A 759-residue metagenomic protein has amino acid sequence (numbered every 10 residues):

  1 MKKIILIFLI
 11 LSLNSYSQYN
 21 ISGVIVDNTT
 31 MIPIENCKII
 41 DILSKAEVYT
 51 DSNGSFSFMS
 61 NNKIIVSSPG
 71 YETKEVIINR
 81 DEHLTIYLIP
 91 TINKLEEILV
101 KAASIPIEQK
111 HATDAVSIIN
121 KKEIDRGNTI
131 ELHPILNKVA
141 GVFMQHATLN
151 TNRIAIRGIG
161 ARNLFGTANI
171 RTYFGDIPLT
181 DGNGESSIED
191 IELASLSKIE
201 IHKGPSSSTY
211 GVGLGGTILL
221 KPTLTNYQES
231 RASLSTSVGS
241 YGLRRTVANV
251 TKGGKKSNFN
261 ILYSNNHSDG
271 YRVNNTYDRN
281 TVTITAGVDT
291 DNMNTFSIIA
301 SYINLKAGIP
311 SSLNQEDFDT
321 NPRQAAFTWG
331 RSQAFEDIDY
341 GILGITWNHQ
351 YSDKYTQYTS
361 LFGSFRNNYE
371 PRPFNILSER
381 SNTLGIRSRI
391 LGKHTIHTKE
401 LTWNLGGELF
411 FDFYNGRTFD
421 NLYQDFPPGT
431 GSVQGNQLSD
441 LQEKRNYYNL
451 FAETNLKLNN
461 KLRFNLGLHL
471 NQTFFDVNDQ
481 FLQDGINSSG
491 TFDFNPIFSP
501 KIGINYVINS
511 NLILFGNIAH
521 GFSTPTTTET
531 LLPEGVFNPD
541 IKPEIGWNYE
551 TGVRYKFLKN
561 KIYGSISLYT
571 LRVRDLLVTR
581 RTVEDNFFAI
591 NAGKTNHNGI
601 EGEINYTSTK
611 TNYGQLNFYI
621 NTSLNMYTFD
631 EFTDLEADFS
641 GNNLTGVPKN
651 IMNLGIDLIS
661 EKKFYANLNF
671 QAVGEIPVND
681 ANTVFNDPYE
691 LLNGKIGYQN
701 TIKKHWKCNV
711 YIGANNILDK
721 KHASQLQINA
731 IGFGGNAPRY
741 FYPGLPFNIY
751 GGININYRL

Functional and structural regions predicted by a protein language model:
V26, K38-I42, S67-Y71, D81-D125 (+1 more regions): Short, acidic, small-residue-rich periplasmic hinge/interaction motif at the N-terminus of Gram-negative outer-membrane
S57, I177-K203: Short acidic/polar hinge/loop motifs at secondary-structure boundaries that mediate gating or recognition
E82-Y87, L132-I135, I154-A155, I170-Y173 (+4 more regions): N-terminal periplasmic accessory domains that precede and gate Gram-negative outer-membrane beta-barrel machines
R231, V238-H267, R272-P310, F335-Q350 (+6 more regions): Transmembrane beta-barrel wall of Gram-negative outer-membrane proteins
S257, T346, Q350, T356-F362 (+6 more regions): Membrane-embedded beta-barrel scaffold of Gram-negative outer-membrane proteins
A300-S301, T398-N404, E408-F410, L441-V573 (+1 more regions): Structural signature of Gram-negative outer-membrane beta-barrels, strongest in the C-terminal barrel of TonB-dependent
N460, Q472, L568-R572, I590-I676 (+1 more regions): Gram-negative outer-membrane beta-barrel transporters
E675-P677, Y698-L759: C-terminal beta-signal and adjacent terminal beta-strands/loops of Gram-negative outer-membrane beta-barrel proteins
